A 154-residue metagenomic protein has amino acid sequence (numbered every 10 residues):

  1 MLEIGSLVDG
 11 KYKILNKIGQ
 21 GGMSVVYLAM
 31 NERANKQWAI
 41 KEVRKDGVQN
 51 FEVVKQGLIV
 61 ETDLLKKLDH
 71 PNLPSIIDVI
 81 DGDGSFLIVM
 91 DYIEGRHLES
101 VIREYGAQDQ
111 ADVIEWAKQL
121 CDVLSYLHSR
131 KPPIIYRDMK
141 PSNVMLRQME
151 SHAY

Functional and structural regions predicted by a protein language model:
L15-G21, V26: Protein kinase glycine-rich loop
G19, V60, D69-N72: Flexible N-lobe loop architecture of eukaryotic-like protein kinase catalytic domains
M30-W38: Conserved N-lobe loop of protein kinases adjacent to the ATP-binding glycine-rich P-loop
R44-K67: AlphaC helix of the eukaryotic protein kinase fold
V79: Activation-segment/catalytic-loop signature of the eukaryotic protein kinase fold
D83-H97, V101: Conserved short submotifs of the Hanks-type protein kinase catalytic core that shape the nucleotide-binding pocket
W116-A117: Activation segment signature within eukaryotic-like protein kinase domains
D122-I134: Protein kinase catalytic-loop region centered on the HRD/HxD motif
